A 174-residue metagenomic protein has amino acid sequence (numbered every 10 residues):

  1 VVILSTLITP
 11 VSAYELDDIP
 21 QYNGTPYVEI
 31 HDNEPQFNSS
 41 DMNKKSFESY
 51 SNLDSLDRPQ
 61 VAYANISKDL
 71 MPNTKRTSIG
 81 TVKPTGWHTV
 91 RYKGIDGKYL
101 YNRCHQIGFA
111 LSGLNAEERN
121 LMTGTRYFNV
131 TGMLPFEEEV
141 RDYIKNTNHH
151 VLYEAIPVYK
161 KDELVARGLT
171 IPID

Functional and structural regions predicted by a protein language model:
L4-D17: Sec-dependent signal peptide cleavage junction
Y14-N52: N-terminal module-boundary/linker segments of secreted carbohydrate-active enzymes
F37-D174: Domain-level detector of nuclease and nuclease-like folds in predominantly extracellular/periplasmic contexts
